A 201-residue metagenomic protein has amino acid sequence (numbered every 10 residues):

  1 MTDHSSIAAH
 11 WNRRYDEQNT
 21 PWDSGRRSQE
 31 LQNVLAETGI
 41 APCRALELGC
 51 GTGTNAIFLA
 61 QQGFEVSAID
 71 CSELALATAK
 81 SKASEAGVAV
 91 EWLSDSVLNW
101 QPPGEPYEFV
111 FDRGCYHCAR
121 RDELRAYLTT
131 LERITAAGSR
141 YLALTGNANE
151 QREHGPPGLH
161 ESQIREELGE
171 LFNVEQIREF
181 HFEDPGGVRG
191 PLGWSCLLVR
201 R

Functional and structural regions predicted by a protein language model:
T2-L46, T52-P102, A119-I134, S139-R201: Class I (Rossmann-like) S-adenosyl-L-methionine-dependent methyltransferase catalytic domain, capturing the SAM-binding
N55, D112-R113: Conserved acidic functional residues
P102-V110: A short acidic, Gly/Pro-enriched loop at the edge of an enzyme's catalytic core that lines a small-molecule cofactor
G114-C118: Short catalytic micro-motifs in class I SAM-dependent methyltransferases
